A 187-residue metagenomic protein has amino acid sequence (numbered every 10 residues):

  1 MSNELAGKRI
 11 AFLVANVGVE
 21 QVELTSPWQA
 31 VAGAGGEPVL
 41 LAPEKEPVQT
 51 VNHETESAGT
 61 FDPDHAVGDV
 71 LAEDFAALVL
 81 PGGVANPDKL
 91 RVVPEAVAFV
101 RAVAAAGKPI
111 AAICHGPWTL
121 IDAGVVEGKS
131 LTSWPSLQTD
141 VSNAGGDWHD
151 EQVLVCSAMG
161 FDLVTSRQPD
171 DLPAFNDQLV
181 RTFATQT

Functional and structural regions predicted by a protein language model:
M1-A106, W118-S130, Q138-T187: Extended, subdomain-level signal for the structured scaffold at the beginning of enzyme domains
I113-G116: Short, thiol/selenol-centered motifs that function as redox-active sites or metal-ligating centers
W134: Active-site-adjacent substrate-recognition loops and nearby beta-strands within hydrolase catalytic domains
